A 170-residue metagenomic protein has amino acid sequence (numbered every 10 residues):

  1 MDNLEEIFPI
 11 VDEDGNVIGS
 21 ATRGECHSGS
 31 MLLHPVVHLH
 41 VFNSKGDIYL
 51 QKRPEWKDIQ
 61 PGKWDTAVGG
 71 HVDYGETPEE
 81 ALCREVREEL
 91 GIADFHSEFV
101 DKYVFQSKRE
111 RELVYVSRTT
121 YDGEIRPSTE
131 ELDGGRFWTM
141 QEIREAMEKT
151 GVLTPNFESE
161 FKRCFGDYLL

Functional and structural regions predicted by a protein language model:
D2-H38, F42-S44: Acidic, metal-coordinating catalytic segment for phosphate/diphosphate chemistry, firing primarily on the Nudix
E25, G62, Y74, D101 (+1 more regions): Nudix hydrolase/Nudix homology domain
V36-V68: A glycine-rich, hydrophobic loop/mini-helix early in the fold
L39, V68, F99, S117-T119: A structural signal for short, well-ordered beta-strand segments
Y49-L50, A67-F99: The catalytic Nudix box helix
